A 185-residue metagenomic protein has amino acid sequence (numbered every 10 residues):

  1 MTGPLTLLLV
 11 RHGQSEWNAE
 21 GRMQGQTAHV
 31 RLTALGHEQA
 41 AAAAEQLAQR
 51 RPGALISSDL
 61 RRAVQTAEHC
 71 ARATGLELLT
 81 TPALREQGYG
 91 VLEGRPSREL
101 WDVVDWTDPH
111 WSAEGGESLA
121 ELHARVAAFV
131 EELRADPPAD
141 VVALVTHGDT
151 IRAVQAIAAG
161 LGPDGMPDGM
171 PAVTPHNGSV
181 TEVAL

Functional and structural regions predicted by a protein language model:
T2, A48-R51, L133-D140: Glycine-rich phosphate-binding loop signature in dinucleotide/nucleotide-binding domains
L5-T6, V10-T74: Active-site-proximal alpha-helix that buttresses catalytic centers in soluble enzyme cores
L7, D140-G148: Generic beta-sheet signal
E20-A28, V103-T107, P163-M166: Short glycine/proline- and charge-enriched loop/turn segments that cap or connect secondary-structure elements
T27-A34, S112, P167-M170: A short acidic, glycine-rich active-site loop that binds or catalyzes chemistry on phosphate/adenosine moieties
S57-S58, A124, V145-T146: Short beta-strand scaffold positions
R72-A128: Phosphate-handling substructures
L161-L185: Domain-level recognition of soluble alpha/beta enzyme cores, biased toward histidine phosphatases/phosphomutases
